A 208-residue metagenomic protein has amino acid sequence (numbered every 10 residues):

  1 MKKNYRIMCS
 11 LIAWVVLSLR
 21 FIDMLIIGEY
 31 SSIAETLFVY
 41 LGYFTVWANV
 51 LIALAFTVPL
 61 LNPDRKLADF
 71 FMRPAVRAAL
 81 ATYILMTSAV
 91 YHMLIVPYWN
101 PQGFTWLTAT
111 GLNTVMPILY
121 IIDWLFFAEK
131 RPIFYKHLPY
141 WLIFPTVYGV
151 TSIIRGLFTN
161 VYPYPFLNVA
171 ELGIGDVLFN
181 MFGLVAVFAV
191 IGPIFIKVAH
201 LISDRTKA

Functional and structural regions predicted by a protein language model:
M1-I12, I202: N-terminal membrane topogenic signal
I12-G28: Alpha-helical transmembrane segments of multi-pass membrane proteins
S32-L41, M72-A75, W99-L112, Y135-P139 (+2 more regions): Non-cytosolic membrane-interface motifs at loop->transmembrane helix junctions
G42, T159-I194: Membrane-interface transmembrane-helix boundary segments in multi-pass integral membrane proteins
D64-V76, A128-K136: Membrane-interface helix-boundary motifs at transmembrane edges
P117-I133: Alpha-helical transmembrane segments in multipass membrane proteins, preferentially the mid-helix core
P193-A208: Membrane-interface capping segments at transmembrane-helix boundaries
